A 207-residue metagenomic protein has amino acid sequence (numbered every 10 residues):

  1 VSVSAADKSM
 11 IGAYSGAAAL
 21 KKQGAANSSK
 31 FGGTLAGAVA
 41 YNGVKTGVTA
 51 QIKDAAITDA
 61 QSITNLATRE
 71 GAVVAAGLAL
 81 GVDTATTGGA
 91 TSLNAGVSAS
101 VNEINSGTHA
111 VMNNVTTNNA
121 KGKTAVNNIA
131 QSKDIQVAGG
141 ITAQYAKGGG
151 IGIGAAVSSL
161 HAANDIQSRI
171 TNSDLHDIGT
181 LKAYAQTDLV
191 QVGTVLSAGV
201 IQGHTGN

Functional and structural regions predicted by a protein language model:
V1-N207: Low-complexity, glycine- and small/polar-enriched segments
